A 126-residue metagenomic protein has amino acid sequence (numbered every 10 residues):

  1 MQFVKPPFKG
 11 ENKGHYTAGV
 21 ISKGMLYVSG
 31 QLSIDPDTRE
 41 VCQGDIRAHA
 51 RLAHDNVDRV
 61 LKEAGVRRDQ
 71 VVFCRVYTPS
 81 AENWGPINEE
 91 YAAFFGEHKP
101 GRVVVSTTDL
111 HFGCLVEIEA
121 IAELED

Functional and structural regions predicted by a protein language model:
M1-D55, R59-F73, T78-D126: N-terminal presequence-like segments and the immediate start of the first folded domain
